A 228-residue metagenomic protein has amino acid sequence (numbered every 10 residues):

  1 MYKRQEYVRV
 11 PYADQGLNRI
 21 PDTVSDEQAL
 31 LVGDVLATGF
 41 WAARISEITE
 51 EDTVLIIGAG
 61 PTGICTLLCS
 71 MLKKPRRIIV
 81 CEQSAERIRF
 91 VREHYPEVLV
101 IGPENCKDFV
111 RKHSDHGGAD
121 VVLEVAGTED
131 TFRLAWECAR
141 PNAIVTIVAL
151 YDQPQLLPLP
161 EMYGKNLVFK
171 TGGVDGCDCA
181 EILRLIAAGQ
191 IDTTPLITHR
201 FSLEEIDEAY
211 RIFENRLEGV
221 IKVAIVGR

Functional and structural regions predicted by a protein language model:
M1-Y2: Short, small-residue-biased leader/transition segments that mark boundaries at the very start of proteins
E6-R9: Structural signature of FAD isoalloxazine-binding scaffolds in flavoprotein oxidoreductases
L17, L36-G39, A119, F132 (+1 more regions): A general structural signal for well-ordered alpha-helical segments in protein cores
R19-E104: Mid-domain Rossmann-like dinucleotide-binding core that forms the NAD(H)/NADP(H) cofactor-binding site
S46-I48, M71, R76, I88-V168: Glycine-rich cofactor phosphate-binding loops and adjacent beta1-alpha1 units of small-molecule cofactor enzyme domains
L55, I79, I144-T146, K170 (+1 more regions): Structural detector of well-ordered beta-strand residues that form the stable sheet scaffold of enzyme domains
E82, A149, G173: Conserved acidic E/D residue at the C-terminus of a beta-strand in Rossmann-like folds
R133-E137, G176-R228: C-terminal hydrophobic helical "lid"/dimerization subdomain of Rossmann-like NAD(P)H-dependent oxidoreductases
